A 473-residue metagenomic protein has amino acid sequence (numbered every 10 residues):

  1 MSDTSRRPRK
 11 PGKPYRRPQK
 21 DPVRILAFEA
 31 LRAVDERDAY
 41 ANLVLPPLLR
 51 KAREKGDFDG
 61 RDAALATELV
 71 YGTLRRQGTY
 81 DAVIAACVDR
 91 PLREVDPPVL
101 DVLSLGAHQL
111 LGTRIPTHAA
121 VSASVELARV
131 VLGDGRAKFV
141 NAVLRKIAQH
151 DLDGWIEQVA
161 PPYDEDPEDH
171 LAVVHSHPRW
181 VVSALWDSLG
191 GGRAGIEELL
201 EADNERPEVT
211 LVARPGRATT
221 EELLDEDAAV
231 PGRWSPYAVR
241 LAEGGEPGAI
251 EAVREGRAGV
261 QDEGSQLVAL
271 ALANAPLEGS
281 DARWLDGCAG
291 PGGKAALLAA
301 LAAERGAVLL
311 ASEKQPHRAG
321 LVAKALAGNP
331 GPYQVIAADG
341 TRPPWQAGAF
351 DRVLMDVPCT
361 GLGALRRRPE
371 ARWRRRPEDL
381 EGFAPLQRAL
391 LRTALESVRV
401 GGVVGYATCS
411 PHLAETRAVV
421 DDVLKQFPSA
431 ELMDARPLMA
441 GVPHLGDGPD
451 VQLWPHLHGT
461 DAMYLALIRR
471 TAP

Functional and structural regions predicted by a protein language model:
M1-P473: S-adenosylmethionine
